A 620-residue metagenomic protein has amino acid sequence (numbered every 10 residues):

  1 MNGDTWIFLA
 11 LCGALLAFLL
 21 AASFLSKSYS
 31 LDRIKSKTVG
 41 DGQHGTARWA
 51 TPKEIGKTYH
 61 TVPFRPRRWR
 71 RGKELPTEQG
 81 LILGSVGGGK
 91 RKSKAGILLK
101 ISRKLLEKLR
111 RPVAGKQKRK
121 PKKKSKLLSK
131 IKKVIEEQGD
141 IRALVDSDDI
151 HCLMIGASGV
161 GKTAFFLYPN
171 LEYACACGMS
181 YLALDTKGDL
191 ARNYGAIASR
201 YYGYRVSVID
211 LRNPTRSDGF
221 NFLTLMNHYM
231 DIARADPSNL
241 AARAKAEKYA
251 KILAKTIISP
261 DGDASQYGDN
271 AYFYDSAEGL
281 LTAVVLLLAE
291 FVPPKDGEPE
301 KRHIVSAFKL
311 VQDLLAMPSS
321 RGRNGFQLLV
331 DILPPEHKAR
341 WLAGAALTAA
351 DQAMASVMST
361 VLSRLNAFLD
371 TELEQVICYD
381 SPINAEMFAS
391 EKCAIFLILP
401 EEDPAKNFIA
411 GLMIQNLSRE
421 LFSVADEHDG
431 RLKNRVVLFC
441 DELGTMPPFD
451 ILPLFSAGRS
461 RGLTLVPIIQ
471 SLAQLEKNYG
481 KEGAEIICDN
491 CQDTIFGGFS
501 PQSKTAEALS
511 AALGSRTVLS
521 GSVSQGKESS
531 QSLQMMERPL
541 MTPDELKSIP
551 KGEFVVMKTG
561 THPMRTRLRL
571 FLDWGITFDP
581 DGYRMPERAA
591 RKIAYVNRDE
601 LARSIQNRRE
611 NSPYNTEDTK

Functional and structural regions predicted by a protein language model:
M1-V160, A164-E172, C177, T215 (+2 more regions): Basic- and hydrophobic-enriched, low-structure N-terminal and domain-boundary segments that flank ATP-binding catalytic
N2-T5, T505-A512, T561-M564: Short intrinsically disordered, low-complexity coil segments enriched in acidic
G84, K100, S180, A254 (+3 more regions): Glycine-centered flexibility motif
K104-Q138, A143-L463, N478, D544-R565 (+2 more regions): P-loop NTPase motor domains
L211, F499, L568: Active-site donor-binding loop signature of nucleotide-sugar glycosyltransferases
F455-A457, R461-V555: Conserved ATP-driven motor cores of ASCE-family P-loop NTPases powering translocation/secretion/packaging/pilus
